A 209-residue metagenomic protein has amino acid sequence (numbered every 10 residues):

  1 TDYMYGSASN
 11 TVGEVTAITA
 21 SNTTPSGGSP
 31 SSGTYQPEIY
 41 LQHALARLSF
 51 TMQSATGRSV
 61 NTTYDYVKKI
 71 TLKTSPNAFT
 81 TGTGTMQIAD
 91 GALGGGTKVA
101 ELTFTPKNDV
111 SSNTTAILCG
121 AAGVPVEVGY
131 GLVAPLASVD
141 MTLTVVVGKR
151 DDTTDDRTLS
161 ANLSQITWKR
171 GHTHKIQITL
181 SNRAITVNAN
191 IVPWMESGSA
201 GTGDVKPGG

Functional and structural regions predicted by a protein language model:
T1-Y66, T71, F104-D109, N113-G129 (+3 more regions): Short, low-hydrophobicity acidic/polar segments
S54-T56, T74-P76, K149, N182: Beta-strand elements of well-folded, non-transmembrane domains
R58-E101: Short, ordered, surface-exposed loop/turn motifs in non-cytosolic proteins
T97, S164-Q177: Short, surface-exposed linear segments at secondary-structure transitions and domain or protein termini
V128-L136: Short, hydrophobic beta-strand segments
A137-L143: Exposed beta-strand face motif in extracellular beta-rich ectodomains
K149-D156: Short acidic/polar inter-strand loop motif in beta-rich domains
H172-G209: Intrinsically disordered, low-complexity repeat and linker tracts
